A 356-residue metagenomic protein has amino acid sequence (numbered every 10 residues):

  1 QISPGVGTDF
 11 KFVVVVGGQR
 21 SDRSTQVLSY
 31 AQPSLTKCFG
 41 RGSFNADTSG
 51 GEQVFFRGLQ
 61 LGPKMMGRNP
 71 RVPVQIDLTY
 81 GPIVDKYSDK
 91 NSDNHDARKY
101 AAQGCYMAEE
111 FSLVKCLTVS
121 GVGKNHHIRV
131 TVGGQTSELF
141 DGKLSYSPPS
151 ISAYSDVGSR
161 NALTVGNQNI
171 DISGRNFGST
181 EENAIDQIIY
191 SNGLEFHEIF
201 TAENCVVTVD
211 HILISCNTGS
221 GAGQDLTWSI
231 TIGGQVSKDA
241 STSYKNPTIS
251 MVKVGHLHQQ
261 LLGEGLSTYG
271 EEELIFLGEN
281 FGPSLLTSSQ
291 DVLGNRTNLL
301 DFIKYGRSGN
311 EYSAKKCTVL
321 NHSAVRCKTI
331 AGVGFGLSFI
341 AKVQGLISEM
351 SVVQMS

Functional and structural regions predicted by a protein language model:
Q1-S3, E110-T118, D210-T218, L277 (+1 more regions): A generic structural motif
S3, V15-Q19, V119, T131-Q135 (+4 more regions): Beta-strand-rich extracellular modules
S3-T8, V119-K124, G219-Q224, I330-G336: Surface-exposed, short loops/turns at beta-strand junctions within beta-sandwich domains
T8-V16, K124-V132, Q224-I232, G336-V343: Contiguous beta-strand segments of beta-sheet-rich domains
G18-P73, Q135-D186, G234-L299, N310 (+1 more regions): Beta-strand/beta-sandwich contexts
I83-G104, E195-N204, S308-K316: Surface-exposed loop/edge segments in extracytoplasmic proteins
